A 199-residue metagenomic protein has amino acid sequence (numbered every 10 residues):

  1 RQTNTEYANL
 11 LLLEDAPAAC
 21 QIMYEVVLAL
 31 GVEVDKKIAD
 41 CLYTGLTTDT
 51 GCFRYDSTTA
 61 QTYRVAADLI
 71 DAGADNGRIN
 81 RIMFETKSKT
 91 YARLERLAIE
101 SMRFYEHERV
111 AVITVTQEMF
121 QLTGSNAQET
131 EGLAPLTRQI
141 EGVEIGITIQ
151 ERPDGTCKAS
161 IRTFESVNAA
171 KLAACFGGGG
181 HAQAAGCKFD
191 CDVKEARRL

Functional and structural regions predicted by a protein language model:
Q2-V65: Short alpha-helices
T48-C175, G180-L199: Hydrophobic helix-and-loop "lid/oligomerization" segment in the mid-to-C-terminal part of catalytic domains
